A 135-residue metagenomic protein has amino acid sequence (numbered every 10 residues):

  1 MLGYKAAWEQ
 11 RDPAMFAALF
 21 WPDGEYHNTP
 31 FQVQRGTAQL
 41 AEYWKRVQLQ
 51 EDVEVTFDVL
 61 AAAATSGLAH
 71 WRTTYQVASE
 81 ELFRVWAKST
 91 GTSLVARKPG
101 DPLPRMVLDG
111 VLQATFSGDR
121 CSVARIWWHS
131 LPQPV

Functional and structural regions predicted by a protein language model:
M1-R11: Short, aromatic-enriched amphipathic alpha-helices that serve as compact interaction elements
Q10-D23, H27: Short, well-ordered alpha-helical segments enriched in acidic and aromatic residues
H27, A41, K45-V135: A beta-strand edge to alpha-helix "cap/lid" segment located at domain peripheries
P30-F31: Short histidine/acidic/glycine/proline-rich micro-motifs that form metal- and phosphate-coordinating active-site loops
